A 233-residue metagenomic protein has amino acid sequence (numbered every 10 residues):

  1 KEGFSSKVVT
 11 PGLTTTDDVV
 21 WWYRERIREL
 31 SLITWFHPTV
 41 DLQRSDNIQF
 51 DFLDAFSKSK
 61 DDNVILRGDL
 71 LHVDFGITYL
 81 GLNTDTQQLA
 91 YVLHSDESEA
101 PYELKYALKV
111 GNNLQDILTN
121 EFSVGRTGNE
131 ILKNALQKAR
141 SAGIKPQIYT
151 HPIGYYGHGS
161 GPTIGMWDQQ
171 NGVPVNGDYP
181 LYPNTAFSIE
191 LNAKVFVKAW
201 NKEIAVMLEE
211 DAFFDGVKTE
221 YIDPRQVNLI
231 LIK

Functional and structural regions predicted by a protein language model:
K1-K233: Active-site neighborhoods and metal-handling regions in enzymes and metal-associated proteins
